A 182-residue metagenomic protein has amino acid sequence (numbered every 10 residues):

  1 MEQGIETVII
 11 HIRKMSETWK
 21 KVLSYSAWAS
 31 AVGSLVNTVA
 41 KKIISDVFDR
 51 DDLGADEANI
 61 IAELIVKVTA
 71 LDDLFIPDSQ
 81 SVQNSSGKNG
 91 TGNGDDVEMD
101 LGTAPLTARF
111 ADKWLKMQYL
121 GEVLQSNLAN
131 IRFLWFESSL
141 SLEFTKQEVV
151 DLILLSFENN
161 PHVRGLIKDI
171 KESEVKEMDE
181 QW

Functional and structural regions predicted by a protein language model:
M1-W182: Extended alpha-helical "rod" scaffolds
